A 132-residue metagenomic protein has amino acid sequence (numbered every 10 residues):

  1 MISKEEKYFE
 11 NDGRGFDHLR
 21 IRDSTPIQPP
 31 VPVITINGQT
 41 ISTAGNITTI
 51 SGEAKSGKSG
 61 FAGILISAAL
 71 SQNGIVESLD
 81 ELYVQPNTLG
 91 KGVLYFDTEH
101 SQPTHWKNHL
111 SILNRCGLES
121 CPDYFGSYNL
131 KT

Functional and structural regions predicted by a protein language model:
E6-N37: N-terminal pre-Walker A segment at the start of P-loop NTPase domains
F16, E77-D80, P86-T132: Conserved inter-motif catalytic segment of the P-loop NTP-binding fold
Q39-G45, Q85-T88: Phosphate-binding P-loop
T48-S51, L94: Short hydrophobic/aromatic beta-strand immediately N-terminal to the Walker A/P-loop
A54: The conserved Walker
G57-K58: Conserved glycine(s) of the Walker
F61-L65: Hydrophobic positions on the alpha1 helix immediately C-terminal to the Walker A/P-loop
L70: Gly/Ala-rich phosphate-binding loop of Rossmann-like dinucleotide-binding domains, activating on the conserved
